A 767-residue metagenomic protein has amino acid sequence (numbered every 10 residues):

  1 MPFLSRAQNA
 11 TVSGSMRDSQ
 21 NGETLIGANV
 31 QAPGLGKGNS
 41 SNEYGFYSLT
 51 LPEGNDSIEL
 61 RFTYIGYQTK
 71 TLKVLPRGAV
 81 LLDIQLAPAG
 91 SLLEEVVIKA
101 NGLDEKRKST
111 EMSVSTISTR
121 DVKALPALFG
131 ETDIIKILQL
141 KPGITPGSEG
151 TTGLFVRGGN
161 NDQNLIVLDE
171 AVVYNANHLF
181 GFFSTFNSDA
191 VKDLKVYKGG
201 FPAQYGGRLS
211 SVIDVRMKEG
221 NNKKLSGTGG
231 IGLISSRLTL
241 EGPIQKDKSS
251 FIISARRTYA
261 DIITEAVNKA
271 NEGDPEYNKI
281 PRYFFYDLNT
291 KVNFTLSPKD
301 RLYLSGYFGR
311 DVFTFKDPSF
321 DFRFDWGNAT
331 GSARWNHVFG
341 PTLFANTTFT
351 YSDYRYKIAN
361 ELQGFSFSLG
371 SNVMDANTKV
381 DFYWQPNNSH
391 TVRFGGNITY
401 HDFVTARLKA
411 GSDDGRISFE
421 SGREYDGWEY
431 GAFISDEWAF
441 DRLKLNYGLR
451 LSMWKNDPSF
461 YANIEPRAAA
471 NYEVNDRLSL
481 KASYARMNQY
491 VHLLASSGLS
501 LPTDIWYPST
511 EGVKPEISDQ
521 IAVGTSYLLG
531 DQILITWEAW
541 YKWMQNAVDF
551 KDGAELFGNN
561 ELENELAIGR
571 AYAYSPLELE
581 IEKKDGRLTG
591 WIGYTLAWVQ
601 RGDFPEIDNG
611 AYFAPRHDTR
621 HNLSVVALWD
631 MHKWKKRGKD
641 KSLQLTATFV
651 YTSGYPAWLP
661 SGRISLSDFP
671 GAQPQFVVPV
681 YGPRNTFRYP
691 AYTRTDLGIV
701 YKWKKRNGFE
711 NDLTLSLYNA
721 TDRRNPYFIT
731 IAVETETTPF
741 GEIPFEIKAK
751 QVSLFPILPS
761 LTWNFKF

Functional and structural regions predicted by a protein language model:
S15-N21, A28-P33, R61-Q68, L75-P126 (+3 more regions): Short, acidic, small-residue-rich periplasmic hinge/interaction motif at the N-terminus of Gram-negative outer-membrane
Y47-P52, A124-P126, A171-K198, I280-Y283: Short acidic/polar hinge/loop motifs at secondary-structure boundaries that mediate gating or recognition
L82-I84, L140-K141, T185-K224, R237-T239: A beta-strand signature from Gram-negative outer-membrane beta-barrel systems, especially the internal plug domain
G232-R257, D274-V312, R323-T347, P386-V392: Transmembrane beta-barrel wall of Gram-negative outer-membrane proteins
I263, S642-Q675, P690-R694, Y701-F767: C-terminal beta-signal and adjacent terminal beta-strands/loops of Gram-negative outer-membrane beta-barrel proteins
R355-Y356, V404-S412, P458, R477-I521 (+4 more regions): Surface-exposed extracellular loop regions of Gram-negative outer-membrane beta-barrel proteins, predominantly
D375-K379, E420-G427, G431-F433, T510 (+4 more regions): Outer membrane beta-barrel strand-and-loop segments of large Gram-negative receptors, especially TonB-dependent
Y541-W543, N564-G654: Gram-negative outer-membrane beta-barrel transporters
